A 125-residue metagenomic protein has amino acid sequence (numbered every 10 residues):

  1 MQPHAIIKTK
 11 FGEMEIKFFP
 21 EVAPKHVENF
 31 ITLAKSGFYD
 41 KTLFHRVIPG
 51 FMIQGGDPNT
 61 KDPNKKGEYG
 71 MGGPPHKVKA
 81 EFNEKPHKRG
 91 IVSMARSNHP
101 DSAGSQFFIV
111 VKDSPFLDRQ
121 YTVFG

Functional and structural regions predicted by a protein language model:
M1-F124: Cyclophilin-like peptidyl-prolyl cis-trans isomerases
